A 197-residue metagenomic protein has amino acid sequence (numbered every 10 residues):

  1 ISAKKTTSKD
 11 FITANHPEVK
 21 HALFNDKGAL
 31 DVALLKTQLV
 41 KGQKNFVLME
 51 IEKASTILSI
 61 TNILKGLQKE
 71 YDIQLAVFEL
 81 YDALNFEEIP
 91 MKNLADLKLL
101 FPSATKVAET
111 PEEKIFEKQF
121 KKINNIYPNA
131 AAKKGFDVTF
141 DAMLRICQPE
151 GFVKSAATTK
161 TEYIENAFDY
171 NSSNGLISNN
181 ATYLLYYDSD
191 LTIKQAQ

Functional and structural regions predicted by a protein language model:
I1-I60: Extracellular/periplasmic Venus flytrap/periplasmic-binding protein
S2, L23, M49-E52, V77-L80 (+2 more regions): Active-site proximal loops enriched in glycine and acidic residues that flank catalytic Cys/His/Asp and coordinate
K5-T6, L84, A108, I193: Flexible, glycine-rich phosphate/dinucleotide-binding loops and adjacent beta-alpha linkers at cofactor/substrate
T7-F11, L34, S59, P111 (+4 more regions): Extracytoplasmic/secreted proteins, especially bacterial periplasmic and envelope-associated proteins
L39-K41, N93, L176-S178: Extracellular/periplasmic catalytic domains that process cell-envelope and extracellular macromolecules
S59-K134: Extracellular/periplasmic periplasmic-binding protein-like sensory domains
P111-E112, Q195-Q197: Short conserved micro-motifs at the rims of enzyme active sites and ligand-binding pockets
N125-A132, F136, M143-A196: Segments of small-molecule ligand-sensing domains
